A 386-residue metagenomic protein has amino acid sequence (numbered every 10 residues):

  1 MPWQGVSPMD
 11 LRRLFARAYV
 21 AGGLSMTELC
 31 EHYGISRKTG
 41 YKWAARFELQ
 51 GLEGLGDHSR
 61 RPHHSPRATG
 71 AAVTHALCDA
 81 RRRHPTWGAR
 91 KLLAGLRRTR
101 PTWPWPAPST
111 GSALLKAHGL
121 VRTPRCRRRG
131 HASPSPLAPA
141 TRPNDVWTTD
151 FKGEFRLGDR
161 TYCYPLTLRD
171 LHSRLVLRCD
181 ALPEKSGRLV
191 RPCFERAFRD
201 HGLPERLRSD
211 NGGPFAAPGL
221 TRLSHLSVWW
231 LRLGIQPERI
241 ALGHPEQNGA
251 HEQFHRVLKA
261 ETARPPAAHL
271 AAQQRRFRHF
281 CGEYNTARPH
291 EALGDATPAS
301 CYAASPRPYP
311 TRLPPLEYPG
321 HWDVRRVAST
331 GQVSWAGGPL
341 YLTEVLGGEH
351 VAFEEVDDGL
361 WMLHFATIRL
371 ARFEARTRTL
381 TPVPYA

Functional and structural regions predicted by a protein language model:
M1-L14, H63-A71: Short, Lys/Arg-enriched anionic-surface-contact patches
S7-L24, T74-R83: Short, amphipathic alpha-helical "recognition" segments used to contact nucleic acids or chromatin
F15, L29, G40, G51 (+16 more regions): Mobile genetic element proteins and their domesticated derivatives, centered on retroelements and DNA transposons
L52-T148, E154, G213, S224-S227 (+1 more regions): Basic, flexible linker segments flanking DNA-binding modules in nucleic acid-interacting mobile-element proteins
A68, S109, A113-R169, S173-V176 (+6 more regions): Mobile-element integrase/transposase regions, centering on the N-terminal DNA-binding/Zn-coordinating module
L177-R178, A371: A structural microfeature
G219, H225-P310, A352, V356-D357: Charged alpha-helix within mobile-element recombinases
C281, N285-A386: C-terminal, beta-rich DNA-binding module of retroviral/retroelements integrases
